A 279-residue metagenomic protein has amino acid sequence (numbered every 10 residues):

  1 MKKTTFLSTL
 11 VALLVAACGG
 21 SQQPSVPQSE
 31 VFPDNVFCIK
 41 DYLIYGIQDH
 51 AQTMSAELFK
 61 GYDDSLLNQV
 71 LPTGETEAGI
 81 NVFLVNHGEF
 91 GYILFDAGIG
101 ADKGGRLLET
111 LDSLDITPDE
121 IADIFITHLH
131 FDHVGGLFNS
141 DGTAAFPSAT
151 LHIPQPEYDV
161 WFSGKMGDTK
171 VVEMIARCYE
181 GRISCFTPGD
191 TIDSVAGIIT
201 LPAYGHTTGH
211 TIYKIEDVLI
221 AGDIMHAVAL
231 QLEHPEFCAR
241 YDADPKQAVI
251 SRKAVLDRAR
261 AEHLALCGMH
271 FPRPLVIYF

Functional and structural regions predicted by a protein language model:
M1-T4: Positively charged n-region of N-terminal signal peptides that target proteins for export
V15-A17: C-terminal motif of bacterial Sec signal peptides marking the signal peptidase cleavage site
G19-S21: Bacterial signal peptide processing site
P33-S113, I212-I224: Conserved beta-strand hairpin/beta-sheet module of binuclear metal-dependent hydrolase folds, prominently
L94-A97, A122-D132, H152-P154, L201-G205 (+4 more regions): Active-site neighborhood of phospho(di)ester-bond hydrolases with catalytic His/Asp-centered motifs
A97-R182: Active-site HxH/HxHxD metal-binding segment of metal-dependent hydrolases
D112, T150-P202, T207, Q247-A254 (+1 more regions): Metallo-beta-lactamase
D217, A221-F279: Cap/insert and terminal regions of metallo-dependent hydrolase folds
